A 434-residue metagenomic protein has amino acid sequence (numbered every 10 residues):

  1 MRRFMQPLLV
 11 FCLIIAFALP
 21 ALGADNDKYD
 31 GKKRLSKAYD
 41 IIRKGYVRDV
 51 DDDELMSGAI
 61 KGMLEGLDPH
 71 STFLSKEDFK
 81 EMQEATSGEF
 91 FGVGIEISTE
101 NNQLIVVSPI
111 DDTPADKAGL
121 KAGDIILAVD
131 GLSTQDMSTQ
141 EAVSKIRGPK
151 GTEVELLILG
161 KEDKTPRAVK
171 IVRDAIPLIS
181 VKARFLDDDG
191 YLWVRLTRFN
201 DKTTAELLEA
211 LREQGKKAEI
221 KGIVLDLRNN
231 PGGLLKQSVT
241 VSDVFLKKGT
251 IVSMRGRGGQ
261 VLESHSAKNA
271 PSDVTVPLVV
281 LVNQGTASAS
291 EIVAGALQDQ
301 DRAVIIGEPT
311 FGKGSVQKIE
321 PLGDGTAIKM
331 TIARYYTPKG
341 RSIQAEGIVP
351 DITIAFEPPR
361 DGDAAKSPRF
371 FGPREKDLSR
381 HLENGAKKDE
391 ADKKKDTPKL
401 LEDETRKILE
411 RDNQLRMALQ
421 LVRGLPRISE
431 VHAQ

Functional and structural regions predicted by a protein language model:
M1-L9: Bacterial N-terminal signal peptides that target proteins for export
L8-P20: Bacterial N-terminal signal peptides
D25-S71: N-terminal activation segment of mature serine protease catalytic domains
K28-S36, K182-Q434: C-terminal "post-core" interaction segments
D30, D111-D124, I179-K182: PDZ/PDZ-like domain micro-motif
G58, H70-S108: PDZ/PDZ-like peptide-tail recognition elements
N102-I105, L127, E141-K182, T331-I332: PDZ-domain C-terminal substructure recognizer with occasional recognition of PDZ-binding tails
A115-S138, I223-D226: Conserved PDZ fold ligand-binding element
